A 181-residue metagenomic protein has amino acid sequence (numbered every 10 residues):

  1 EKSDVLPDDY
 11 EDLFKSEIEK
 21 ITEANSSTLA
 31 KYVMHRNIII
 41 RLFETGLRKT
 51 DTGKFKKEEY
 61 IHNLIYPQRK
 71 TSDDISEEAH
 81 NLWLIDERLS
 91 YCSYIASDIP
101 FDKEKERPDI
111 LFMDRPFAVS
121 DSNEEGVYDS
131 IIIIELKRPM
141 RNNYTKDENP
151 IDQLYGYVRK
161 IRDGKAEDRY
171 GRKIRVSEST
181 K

Functional and structural regions predicted by a protein language model:
E1-K181: Charged, terminal alpha-helix-loop-beta segments that serve as non-catalytic nucleic-acid engagement and/or assembly
